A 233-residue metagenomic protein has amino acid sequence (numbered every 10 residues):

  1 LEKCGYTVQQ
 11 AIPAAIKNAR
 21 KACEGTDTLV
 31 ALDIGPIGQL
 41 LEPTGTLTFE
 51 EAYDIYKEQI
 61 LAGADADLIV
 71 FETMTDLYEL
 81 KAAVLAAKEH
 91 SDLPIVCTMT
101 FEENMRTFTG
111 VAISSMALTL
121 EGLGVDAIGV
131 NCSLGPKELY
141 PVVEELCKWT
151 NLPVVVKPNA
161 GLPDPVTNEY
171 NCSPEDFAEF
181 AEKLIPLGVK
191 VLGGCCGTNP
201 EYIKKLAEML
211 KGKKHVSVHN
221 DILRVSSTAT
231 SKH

Functional and structural regions predicted by a protein language model:
L1-H233: Domain-level signal for soluble alpha/beta catalytic cores
